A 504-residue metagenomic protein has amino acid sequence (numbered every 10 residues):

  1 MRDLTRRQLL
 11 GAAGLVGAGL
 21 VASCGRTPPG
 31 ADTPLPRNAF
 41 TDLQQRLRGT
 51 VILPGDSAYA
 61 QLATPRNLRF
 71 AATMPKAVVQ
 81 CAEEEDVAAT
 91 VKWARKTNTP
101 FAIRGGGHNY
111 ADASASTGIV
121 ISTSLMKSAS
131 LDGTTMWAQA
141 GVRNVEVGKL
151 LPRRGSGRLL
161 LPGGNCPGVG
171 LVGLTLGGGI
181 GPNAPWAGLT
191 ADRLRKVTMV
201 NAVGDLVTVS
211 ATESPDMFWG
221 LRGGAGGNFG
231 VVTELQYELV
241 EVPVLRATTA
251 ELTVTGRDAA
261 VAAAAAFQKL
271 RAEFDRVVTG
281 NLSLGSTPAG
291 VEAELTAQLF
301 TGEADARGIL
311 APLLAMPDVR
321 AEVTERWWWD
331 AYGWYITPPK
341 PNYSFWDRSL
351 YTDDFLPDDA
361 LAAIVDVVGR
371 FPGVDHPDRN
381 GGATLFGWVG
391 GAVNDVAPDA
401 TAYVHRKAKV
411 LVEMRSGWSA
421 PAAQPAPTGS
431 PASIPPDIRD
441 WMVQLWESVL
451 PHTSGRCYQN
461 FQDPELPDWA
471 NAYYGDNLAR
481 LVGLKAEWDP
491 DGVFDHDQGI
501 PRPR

Functional and structural regions predicted by a protein language model:
R2-R504: Soluble FAD-dependent oxygen oxidases
